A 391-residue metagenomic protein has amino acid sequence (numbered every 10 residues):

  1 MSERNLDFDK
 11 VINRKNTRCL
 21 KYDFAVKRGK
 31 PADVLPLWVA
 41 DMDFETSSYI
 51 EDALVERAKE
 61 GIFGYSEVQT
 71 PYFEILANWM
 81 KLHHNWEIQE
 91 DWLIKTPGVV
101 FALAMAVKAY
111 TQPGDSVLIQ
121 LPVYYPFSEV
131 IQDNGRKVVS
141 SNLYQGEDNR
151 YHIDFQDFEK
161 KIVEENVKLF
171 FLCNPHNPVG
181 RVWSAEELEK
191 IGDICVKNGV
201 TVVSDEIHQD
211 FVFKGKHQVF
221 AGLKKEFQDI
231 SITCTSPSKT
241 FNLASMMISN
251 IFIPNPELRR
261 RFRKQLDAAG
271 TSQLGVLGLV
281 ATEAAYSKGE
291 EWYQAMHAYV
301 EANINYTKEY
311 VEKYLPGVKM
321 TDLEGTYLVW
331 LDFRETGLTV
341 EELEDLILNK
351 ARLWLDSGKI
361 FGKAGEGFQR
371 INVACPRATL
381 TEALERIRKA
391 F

Functional and structural regions predicted by a protein language model:
S2-G98, M105, Y286: N-terminal small-domain helix-loop-helix segment of the aminotransferase-like
D52, K225-E301, E309, F391: Conserved core segment of the aminotransferase class I/II
F63-D193, D210-F211, H217-E226: Conserved core of the PLP fold type I
Q89-E90, D322-Y327, E366: Short Gly/Ser/Thr- and Asp/Glu-enriched loop/turn motifs at secondary-structure junctions
E283, Y299-K308, M320-F333: Conserved glycine-rich beta-strand-loop-beta hairpin in the small C-terminal domain of fold type I
G337-T339, L346-L355, F361-F391: PLP-dependent enzyme catalytic core of the Aspartate aminotransferase-like
